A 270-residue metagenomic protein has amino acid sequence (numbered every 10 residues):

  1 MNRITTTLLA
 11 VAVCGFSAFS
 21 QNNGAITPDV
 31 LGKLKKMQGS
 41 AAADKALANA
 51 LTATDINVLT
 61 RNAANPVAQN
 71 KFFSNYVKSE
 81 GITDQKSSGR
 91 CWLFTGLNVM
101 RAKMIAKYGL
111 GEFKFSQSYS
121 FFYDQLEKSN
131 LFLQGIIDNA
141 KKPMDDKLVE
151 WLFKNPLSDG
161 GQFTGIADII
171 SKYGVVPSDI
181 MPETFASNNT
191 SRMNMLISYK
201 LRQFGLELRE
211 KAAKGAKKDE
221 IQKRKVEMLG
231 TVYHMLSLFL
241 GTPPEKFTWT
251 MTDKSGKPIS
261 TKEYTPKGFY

Functional and structural regions predicted by a protein language model:
M1-N23: Bacterial Sec-dependent N-terminal signal peptides
Q21-Q85, L93-Y270: Structured alpha-helical subdomains that flank or immediately precede key functional sites
